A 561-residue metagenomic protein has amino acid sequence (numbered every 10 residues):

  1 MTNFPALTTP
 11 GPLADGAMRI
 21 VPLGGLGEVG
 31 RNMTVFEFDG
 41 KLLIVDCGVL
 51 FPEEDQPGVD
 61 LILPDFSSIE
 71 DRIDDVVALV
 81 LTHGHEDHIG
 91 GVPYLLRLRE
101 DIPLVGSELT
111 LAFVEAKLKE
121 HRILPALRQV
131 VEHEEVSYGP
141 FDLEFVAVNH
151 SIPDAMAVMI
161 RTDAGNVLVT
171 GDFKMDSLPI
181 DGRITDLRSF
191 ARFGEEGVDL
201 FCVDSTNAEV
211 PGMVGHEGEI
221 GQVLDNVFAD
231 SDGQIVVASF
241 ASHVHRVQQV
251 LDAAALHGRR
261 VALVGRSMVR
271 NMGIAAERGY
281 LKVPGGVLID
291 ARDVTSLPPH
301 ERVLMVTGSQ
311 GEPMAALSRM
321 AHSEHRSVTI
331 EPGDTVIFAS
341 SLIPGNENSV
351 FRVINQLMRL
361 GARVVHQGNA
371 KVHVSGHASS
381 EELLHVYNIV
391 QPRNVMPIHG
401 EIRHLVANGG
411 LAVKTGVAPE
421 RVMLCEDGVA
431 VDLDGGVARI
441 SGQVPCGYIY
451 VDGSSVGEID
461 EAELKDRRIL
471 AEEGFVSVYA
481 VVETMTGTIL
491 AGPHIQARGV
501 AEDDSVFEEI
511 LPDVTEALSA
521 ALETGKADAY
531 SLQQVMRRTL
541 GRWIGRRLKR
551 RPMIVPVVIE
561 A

Functional and structural regions predicted by a protein language model:
T2-V80, H85-L297, A315-T329, N348-R352: His/Asp/Glu-rich metal-coordinating catalytic cores of metallo-dependent phosphodiesterases/hydrolases acting on
I20, L127-Q129, L200-C202, V336 (+3 more regions): Conserved beta-strand scaffold positions in the cores of enzyme catalytic domains, especially in NTP/NDP-utilizing
L26, L50-E54, D75-V76, H366-N369 (+5 more regions): A glycine- and charged-residue-rich anion-binding loop/surface
L118, A412, I544: Conserved hydrophobic residues forming the short capping helix/wall of the S-adenosyl-L-methionine
P140, A155-A157, E473-S477, I554: Broad gene-expression machinery/nucleic-acid interaction feature
E209-K526, Q533, R538: Hard-cation-handling environments
G525-A561: C-terminal tails and terminal domains of large nucleic-acid-associated and other macromolecular-machine proteins
